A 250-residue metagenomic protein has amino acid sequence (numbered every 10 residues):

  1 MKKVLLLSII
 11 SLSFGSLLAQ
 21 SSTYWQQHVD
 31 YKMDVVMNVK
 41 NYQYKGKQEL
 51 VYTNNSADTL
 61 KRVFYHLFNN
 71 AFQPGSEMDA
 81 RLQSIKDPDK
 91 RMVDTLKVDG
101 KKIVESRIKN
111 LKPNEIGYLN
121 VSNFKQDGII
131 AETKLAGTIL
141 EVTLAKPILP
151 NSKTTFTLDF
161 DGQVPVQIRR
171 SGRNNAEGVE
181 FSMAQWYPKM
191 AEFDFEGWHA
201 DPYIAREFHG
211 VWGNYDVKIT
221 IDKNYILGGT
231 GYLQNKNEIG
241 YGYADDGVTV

Functional and structural regions predicted by a protein language model:
M1-T23: Bacterial Sec-dependent N-terminal signal peptides
A19-K45: N-terminal, polar/Ser/Thr-rich
S22, M33-V36, I129-E132, T143-I148 (+1 more regions): Beta-strand-rich interaction surfaces with strong enrichment in secreted/lumenal proteins
Y52-S56: Asparagine-centered strand-capping/turn motif at beta-strand->loop junctions
V63-S106, S182, P188-D194: Polysaccharide-binding surfaces and accessory modules of carbohydrate-active proteins
K97-Q126, D159-V250: Extended, low-hydrophobicity, Ser/Thr/Pro/Gly-biased non-transmembrane segments
T138-V142, T154: Short strand-edge motifs at loop-to-beta-strand transitions and within beta-strands of extracellular beta-rich domains
L149-L158: Short Pro-Gly-centered flexible turn/kink motifs
